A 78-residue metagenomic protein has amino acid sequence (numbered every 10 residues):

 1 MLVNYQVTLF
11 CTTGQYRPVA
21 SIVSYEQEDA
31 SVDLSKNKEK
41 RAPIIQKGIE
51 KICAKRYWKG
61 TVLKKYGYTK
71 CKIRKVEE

Functional and structural regions predicted by a protein language model:
M1-N4, K40: Short, surface-exposed loop and linker segments with low hydrophobicity and enrichment for Pro/Ser/Thr
V3-T12: A short beta-strand micro-motif
N4-Y5, D29, Y57-T61: N-terminal functional modules and adjacent low-complexity/disordered segments of proteins
V7, V19, E28, I44-K47: Generic low-complexity segments that are intrinsically disordered, proline-rich and/or Lys/Arg-biased
F10, S31-S35, Q46, K59: Short, low-complexity, intrinsically disordered N-terminal modules that encode targeting/processing signals
F10, Y25, S35, R74-V76: A structural detector for beta-sheet-dominated domains
Y16-K38: A short, exposed loop/beta-hairpin motif centered on an aromatic-Gly-Thr core
K40-E78: Short, mixed-charge low-complexity intrinsically disordered segments
